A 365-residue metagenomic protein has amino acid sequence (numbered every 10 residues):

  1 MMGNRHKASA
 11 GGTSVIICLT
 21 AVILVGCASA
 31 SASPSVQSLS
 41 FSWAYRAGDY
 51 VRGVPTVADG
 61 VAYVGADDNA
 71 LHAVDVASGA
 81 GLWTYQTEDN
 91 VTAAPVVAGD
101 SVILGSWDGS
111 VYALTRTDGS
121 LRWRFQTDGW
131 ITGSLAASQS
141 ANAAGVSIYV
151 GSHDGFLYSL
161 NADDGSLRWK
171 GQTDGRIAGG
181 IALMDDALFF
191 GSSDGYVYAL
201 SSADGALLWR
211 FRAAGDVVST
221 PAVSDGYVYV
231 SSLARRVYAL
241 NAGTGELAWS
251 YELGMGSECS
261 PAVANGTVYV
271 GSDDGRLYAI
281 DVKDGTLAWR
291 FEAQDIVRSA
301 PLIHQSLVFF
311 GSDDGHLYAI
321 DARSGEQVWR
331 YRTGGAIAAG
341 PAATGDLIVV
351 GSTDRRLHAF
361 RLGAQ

Functional and structural regions predicted by a protein language model:
M2-I17: Bacterial N-terminal signal peptides that target proteins for export
S14-G26: Bacterial N-terminal signal peptides
A28-R52, T56-Q365: Extracytoplasmic/lumenal domain signature
